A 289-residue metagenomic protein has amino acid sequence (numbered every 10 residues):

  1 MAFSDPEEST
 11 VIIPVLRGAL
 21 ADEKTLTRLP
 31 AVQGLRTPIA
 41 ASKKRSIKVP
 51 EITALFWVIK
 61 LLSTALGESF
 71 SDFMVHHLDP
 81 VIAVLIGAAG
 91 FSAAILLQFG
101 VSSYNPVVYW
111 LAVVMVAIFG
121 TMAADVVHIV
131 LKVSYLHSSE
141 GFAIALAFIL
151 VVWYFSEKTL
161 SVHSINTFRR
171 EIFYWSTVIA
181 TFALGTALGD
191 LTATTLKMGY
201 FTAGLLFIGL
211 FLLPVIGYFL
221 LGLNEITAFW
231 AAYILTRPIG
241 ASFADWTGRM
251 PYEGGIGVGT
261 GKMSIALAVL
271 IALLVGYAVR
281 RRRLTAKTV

Functional and structural regions predicted by a protein language model:
P6: Basic- and aromatic-enriched surface patches that contact anionic nucleotides/nucleic acids
T10-V15, T25: Acidic/Ser-Thr/Pro-Gly-rich, low-complexity N-terminal segments of Actinobacterial cell-envelope proteins
T25-V289: Polytopic alpha-helical membrane proteins, predominantly small-molecule transporters/carriers
